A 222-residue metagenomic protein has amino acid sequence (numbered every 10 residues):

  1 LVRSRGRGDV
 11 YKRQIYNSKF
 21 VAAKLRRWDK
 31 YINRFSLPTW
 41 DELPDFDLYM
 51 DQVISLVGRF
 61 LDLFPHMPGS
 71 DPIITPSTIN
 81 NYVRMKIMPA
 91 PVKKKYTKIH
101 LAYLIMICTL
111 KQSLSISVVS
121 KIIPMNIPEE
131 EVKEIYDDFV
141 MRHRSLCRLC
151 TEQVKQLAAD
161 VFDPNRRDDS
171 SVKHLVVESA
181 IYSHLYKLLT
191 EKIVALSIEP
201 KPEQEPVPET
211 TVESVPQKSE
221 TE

Functional and structural regions predicted by a protein language model:
L1-Y11: Single conserved hydrophobic/aromatic residue that forms the stacking wall/gate of nucleotide- or nucleobase-binding
V2, L37-D41, H174: Short coil/turn segments at secondary-structure junctions
S4, I79, S214-V215: Intrinsically disordered and other compositionally biased segments
R7-G8, M50, I79, K187: A generic alpha-helix preference that emphasizes hydrophobic side chains
R13-I127: Basic helix-turn-helix/winged-helix DNA-binding cores and closely related short helical interaction motifs
I122-E222: Intrinsically disordered, low-complexity, charge-dense segments enriched in Lys/Arg and Glu/Asp interspersed
